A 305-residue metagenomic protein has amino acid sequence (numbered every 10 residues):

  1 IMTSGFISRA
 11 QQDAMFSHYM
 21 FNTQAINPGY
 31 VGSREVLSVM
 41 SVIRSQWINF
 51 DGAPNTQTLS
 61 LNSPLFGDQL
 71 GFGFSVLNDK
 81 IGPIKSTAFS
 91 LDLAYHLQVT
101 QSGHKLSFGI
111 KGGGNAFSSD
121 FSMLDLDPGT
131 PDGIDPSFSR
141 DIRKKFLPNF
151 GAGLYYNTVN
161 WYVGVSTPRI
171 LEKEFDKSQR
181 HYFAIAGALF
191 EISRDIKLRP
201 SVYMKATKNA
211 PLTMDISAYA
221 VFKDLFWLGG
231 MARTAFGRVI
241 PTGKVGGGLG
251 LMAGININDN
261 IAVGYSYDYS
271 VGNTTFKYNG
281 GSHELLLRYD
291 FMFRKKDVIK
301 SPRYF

Functional and structural regions predicted by a protein language model:
Q11-F305: Subset of outer-membrane beta-barrel
